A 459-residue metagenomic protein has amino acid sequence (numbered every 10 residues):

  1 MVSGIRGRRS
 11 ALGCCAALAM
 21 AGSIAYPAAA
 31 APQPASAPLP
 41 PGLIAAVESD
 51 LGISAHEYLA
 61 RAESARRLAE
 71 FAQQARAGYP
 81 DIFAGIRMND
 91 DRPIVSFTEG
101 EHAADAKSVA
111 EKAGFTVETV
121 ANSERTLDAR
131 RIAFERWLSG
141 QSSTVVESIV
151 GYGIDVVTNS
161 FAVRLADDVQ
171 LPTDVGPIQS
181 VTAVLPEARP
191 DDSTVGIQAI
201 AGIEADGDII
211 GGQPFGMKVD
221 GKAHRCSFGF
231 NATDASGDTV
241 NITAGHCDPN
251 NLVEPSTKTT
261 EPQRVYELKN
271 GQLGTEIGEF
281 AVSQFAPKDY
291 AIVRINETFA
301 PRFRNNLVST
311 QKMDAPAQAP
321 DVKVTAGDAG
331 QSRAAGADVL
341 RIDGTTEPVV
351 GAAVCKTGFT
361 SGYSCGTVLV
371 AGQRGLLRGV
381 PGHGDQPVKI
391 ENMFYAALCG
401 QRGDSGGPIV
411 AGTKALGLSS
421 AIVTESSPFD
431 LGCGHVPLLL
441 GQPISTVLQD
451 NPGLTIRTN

Functional and structural regions predicted by a protein language model:
M1-P32: Secretory targeting and sorting signals
L12, A16-L18, A84, I94-T98 (+3 more regions): Primarily hydrophobic membrane-targeting regions of prokaryotic envelope proteins
A30-S36, A45-A60, D128-V240, L252-L268 (+1 more regions): Protease-domain processing segments flanking chymotrypsin-fold serine proteases, especially trypsin-like
P38, S49, L59, S64-L68 (+2 more regions): Short glycine/threonine-rich beta-strand-turn micro-motifs
A45, A104, S108, V349-A353: Solvent-exposed, polar/charged alpha-helical surfaces in well-ordered, non-transmembrane soluble domains, broadly
E111, F115, S139, S143 (+1 more regions): Sec-exported extracytoplasmic/periplasmic mature domains
G196-N459: Terminal interaction modules at protein C-ends
